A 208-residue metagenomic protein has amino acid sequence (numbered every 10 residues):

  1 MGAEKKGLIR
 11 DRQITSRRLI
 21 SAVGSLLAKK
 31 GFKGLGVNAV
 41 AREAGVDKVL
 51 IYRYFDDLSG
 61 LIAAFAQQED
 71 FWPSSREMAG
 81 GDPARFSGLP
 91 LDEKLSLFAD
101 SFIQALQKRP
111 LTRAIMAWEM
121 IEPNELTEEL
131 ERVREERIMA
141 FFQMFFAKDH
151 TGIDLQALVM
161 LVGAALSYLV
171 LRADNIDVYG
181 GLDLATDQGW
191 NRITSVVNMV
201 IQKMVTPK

Functional and structural regions predicted by a protein language model:
M1-I14: N-terminal intrinsically disordered/low-complexity leader segments
G2-A3, M139-K148, L155, A165-K208: C-terminal peripheral helix-coil segments that are non-catalytic and often amphipathic
R12-G24, V40, F65-E69, P73: Generic hydrophobic, amphipathic alpha-helix propensity
R18, L26-G60, A64: Helix-turn-helix
I62-E69, T127-L130: Alpha-helical DNA-contacting segments of helix-turn-helix folds
F71, D92-A117, L166-D174: Helical hydrophobic small-molecule/effector-binding pocket
P73-E77, A114-I115, M120-D149, Q156-A157 (+1 more regions): Amphipathic alpha-helical packing segments from all-alpha helical-bundle domains
E77-K108, K148, G152-V159: Hydrophobic alpha-helical connector segments
